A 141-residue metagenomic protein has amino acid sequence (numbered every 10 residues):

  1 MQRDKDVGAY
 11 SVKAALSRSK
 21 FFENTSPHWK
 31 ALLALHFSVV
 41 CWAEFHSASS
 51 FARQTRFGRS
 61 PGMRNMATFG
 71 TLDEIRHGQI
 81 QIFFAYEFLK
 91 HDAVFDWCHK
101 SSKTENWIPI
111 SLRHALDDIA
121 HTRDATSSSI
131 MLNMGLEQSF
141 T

Functional and structural regions predicted by a protein language model:
M1-H46, D92: Terminal targeting/low-complexity segments that flank the catalytic cores of oxidoreductases
A15-H36, W97-M134: Acidic/His metal-coordination segments adjacent to aromatic residues that form catalytic metal sites in metalloenzymes
L33-H36, S60-R76, S129: Alpha-helical scaffold segments that form or flank carboxylate-/histidine-based iron centers
A43-S50, H77, S111, L136-F140: Amphipathic, well-ordered alpha-helical segments in soluble domains
S47-M66: Helix-loop segments that flank and shape redox-cofactor active sites
G58, G62, A85, L89 (+2 more regions): Long, K/E/R/D-enriched contiguous segments that form extended
F69-W97: Carboxylate/His-rich catalytic cores and anion/metal-binding grooves
